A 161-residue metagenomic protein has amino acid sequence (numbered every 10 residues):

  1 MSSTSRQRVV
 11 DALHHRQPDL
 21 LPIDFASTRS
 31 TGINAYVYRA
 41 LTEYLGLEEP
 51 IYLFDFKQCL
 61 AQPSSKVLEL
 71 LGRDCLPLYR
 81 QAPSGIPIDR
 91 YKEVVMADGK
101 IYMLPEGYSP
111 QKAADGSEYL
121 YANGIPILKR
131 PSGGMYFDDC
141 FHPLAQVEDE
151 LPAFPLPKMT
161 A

Functional and structural regions predicted by a protein language model:
M1-A161: Catalytic cores of TIM-barrel enzymes
